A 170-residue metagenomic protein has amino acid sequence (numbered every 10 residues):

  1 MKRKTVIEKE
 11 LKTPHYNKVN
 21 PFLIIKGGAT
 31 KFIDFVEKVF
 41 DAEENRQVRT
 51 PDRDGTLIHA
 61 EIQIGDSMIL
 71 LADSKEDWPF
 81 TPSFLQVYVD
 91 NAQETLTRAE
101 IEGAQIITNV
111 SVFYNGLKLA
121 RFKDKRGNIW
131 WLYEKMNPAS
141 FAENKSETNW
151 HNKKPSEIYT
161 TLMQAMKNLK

Functional and structural regions predicted by a protein language model:
M1-Y16, T97-K170: Vicinal oxygen chelate
T5-I7, S67-L70: Short amphipathic beta-strand starts and helix->beta connectors
K12-H15, F22-M68: Core segments of cupin and vicinal oxygen chelate
K18-G27, I58-Q63, E76-E100, K118-K123: Vicinal oxygen chelate
V48-D52, S74, S111: Short, solvent-exposed loop/turn elements at beta->coil junctions and helix N-caps that rim active or binding pockets
D52-R53, W78, N115-G116: Short secondary-structure capping/turn micro-motifs that flank functional sites
